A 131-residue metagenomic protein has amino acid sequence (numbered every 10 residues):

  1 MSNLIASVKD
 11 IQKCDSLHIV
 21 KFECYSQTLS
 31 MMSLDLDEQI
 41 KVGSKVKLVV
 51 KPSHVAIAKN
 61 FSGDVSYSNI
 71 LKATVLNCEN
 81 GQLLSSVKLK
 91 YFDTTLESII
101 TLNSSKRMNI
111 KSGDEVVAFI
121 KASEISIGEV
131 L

Functional and structural regions predicted by a protein language model:
M1-S2, I11: Nucleic-acid-binding small beta-barrel platforms of the OB/S1 family and closely associated recruitment extensions
S2-I5, T28, D35-T74, N103-L131: Glycine/charge-rich catalytic "coupling/switch" loops of P-loop NTPases
I11-L17, C78-L84: Short, conserved beta-turn/loop elements at beta-strand boundaries and strand-helix junctions
D15, C24-S26, V50, Q82 (+2 more regions): A generic beta-sheet turn/junction motif
I19-Y25, M32, S86-F92, I99: Short, acidic/hydrophobic/Gly-rich beta-strand patch recurrent on exposed beta strands that often constitutes part
T28-L29, C78, E97: Surface-exposed, interaction-prone regions used to assemble/regulate multi-protein complexes
K90-I110: Acidic- and glycine-rich mobile interface elements
